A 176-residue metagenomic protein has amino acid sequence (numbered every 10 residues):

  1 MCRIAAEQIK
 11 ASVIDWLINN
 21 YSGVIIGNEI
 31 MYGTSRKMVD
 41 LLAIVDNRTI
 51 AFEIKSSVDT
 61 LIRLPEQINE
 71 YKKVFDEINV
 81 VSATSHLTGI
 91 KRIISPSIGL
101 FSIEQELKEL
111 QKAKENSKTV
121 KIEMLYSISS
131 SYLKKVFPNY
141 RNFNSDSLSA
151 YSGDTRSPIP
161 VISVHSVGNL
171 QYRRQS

Functional and structural regions predicted by a protein language model:
I4-D46: Active-site metal-binding core of divalent-cation-utilizing nuclease and nuclease-like domains
I25, Y32, L42, L100-L107 (+1 more regions): Positively charged, polar, low-complexity stretches
D46-T49, L87: Short, charged/polar surface micro-motifs in flexible loops or helix N-caps
T49, L107-L110: Hydrophobic residues embedded in beta-strands of well-ordered beta-sheets
I50-S57: Active-site ExK catalytic segment of metal-dependent nucleases
D59-S102: Catalytic cores of nucleic-acid endonucleases
E109-S176: A conserved mid-domain beta-alpha-beta active-site/ligand-binding segment of alpha/beta enzyme cores
